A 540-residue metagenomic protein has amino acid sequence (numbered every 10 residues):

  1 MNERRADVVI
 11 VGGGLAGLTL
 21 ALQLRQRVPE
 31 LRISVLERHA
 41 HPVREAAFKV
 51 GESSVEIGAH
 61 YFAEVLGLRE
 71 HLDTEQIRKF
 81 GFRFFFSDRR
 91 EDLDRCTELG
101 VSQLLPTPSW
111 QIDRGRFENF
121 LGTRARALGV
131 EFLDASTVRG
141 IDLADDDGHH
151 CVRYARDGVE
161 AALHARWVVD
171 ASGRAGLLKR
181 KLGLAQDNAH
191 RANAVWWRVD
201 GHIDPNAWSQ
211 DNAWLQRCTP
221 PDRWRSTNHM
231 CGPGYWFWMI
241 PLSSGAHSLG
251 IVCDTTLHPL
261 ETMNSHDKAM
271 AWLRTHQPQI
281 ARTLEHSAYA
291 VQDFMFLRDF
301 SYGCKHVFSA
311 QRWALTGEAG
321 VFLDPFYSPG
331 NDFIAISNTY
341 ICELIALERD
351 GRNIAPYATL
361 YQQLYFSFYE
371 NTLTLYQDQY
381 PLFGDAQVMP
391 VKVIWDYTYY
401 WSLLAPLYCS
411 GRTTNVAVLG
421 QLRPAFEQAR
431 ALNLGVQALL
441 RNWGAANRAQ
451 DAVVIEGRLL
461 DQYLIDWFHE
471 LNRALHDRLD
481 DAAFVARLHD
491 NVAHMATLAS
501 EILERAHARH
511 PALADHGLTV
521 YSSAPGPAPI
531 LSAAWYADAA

Functional and structural regions predicted by a protein language model:
N2-A16, S34: Beta1/beta-strand and adjacent pyrophosphate-binding region of the FAD-binding site in flavoprotein oxidoreductases
R25-V50: Glycine-rich FAD pyrophosphate-binding loop
V43, R124-I280, N338: Predominantly flavin-linked oxidoreductase catalytic cores and closely associated redox partners
V43-R90: N-terminal FAD cofactor-binding segment of flavoenzymes
L93-R114, C151, V252-T256: Helix-loop-beta segment of a Rossmann-like dinucleotide-binding subdomain
S102-T123, D134, P259-N264: Short beta-strand to alpha-helix junction loop
P233-F237, P241-G245, L257-Y380: FAD/FMN-dependent oxidoreductases across multiple families
I345-A540: C-terminal helical "tail/cap" subdomain of flavin- and related membrane-associated enzymes
